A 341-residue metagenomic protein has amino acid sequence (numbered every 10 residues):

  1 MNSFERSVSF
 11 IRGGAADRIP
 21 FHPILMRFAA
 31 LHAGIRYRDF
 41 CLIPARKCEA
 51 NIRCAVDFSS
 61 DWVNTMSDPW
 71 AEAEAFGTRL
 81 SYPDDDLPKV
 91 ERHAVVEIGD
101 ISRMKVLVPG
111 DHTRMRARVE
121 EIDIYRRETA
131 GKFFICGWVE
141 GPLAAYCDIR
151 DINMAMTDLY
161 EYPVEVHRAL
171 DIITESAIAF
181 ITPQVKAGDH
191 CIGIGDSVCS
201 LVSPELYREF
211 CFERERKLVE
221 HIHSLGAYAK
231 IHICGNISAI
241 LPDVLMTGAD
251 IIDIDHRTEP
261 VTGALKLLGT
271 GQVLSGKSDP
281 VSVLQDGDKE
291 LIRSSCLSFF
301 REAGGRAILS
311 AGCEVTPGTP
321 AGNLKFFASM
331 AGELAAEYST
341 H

Functional and structural regions predicted by a protein language model:
M1-A30, I35-F40, A50, C54 (+3 more regions): Active-site loop segments of alpha/beta catalytic cores
A45-C48: Loop-to-helix transition at the N-terminal end of transmembrane alpha-helices
F58-A71: Membrane helical hairpin/interfacial module
V95-I101: Membrane-interface helix-loop-helix modules in multi-pass inner-membrane proteins
